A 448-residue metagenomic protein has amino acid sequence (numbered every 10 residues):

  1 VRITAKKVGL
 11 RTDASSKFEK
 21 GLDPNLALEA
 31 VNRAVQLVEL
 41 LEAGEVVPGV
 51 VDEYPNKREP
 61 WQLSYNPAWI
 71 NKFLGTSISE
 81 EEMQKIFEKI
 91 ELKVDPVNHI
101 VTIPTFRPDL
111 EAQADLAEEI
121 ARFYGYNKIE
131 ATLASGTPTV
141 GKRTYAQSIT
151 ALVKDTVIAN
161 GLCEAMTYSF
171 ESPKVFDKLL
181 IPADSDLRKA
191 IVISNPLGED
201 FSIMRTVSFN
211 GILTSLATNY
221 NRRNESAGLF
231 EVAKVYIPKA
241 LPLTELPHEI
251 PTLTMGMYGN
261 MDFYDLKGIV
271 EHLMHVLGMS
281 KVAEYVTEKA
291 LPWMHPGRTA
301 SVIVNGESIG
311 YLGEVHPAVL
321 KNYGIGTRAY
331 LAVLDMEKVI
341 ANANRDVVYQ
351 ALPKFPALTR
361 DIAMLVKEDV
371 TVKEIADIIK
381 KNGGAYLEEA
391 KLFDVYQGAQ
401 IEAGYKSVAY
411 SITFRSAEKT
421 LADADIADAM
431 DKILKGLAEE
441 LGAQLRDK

Functional and structural regions predicted by a protein language model:
V1, P108-D109, T137-T139, S172-K178 (+8 more regions): Flexible loop/turn segments at secondary-structure boundaries
V1-F18, N56, W61-S64, Y124-P138 (+4 more regions): Residues forming anionic-ligand binding surfaces in small-molecule and nucleic-acid pockets of primarily soluble enzymes
V1-R58, D200, T218-R223, G228: Mobile "lid/hinge" segments at catalytic clefts and subdomain interfaces of large enzymes
K6-K17, Q84-F87, E91-K93, V286-M294: Non-catalytic beta-strand/loop surface segments
F18-L26, N71, T105-D109, L197-F201 (+3 more regions): A generic structural motif
V38-E53, D95-V97, E164-Y168, R222-L229 (+3 more regions): Flexible, glycine/charged-enriched surface loops at secondary-structure junctions
L63-E225, R360, T413-R415, D425-K448: Extended, well-folded interaction surfaces typified by the phenylalanyl-tRNA synthetase beta subunit core
K89-L92, K239-L243, H248-E249, T254 (+1 more regions): A carboxyl-terminal module marker
